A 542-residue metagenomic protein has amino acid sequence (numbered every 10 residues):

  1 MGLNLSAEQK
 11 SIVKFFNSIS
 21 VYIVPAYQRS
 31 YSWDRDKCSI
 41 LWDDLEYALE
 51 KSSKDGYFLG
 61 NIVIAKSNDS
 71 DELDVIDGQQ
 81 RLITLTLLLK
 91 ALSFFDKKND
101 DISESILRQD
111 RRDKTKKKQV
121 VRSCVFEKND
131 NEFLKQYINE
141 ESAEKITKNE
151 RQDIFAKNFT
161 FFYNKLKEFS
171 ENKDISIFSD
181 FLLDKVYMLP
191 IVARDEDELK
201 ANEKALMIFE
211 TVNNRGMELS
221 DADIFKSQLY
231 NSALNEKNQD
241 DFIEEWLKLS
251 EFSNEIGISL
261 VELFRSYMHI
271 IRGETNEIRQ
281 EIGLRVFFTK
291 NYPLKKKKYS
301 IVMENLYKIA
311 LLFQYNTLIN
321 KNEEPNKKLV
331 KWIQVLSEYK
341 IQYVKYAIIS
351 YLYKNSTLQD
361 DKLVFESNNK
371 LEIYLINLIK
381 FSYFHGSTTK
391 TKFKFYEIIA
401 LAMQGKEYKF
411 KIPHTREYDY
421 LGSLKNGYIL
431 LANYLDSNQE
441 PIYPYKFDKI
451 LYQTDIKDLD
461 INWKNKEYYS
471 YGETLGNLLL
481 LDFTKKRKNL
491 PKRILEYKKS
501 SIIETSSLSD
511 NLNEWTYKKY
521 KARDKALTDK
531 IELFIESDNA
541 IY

Functional and structural regions predicted by a protein language model:
M1-Y542: Flexible coil/loop and intrinsically disordered segments
